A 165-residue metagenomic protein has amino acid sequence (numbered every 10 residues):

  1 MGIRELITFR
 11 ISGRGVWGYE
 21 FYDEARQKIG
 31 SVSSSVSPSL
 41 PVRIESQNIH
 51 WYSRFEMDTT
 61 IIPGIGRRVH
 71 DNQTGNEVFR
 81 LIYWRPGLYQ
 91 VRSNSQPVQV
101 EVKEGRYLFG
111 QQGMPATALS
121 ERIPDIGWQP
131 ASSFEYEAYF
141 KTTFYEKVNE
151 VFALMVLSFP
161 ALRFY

Functional and structural regions predicted by a protein language model:
M1-P41, Q47-N48, Y52, N76-E77 (+2 more regions): Low-complexity or membrane-interfacial segments used for flexible interactions
L40-D71: Short, well-structured hydrophobic secondary-structure segments
